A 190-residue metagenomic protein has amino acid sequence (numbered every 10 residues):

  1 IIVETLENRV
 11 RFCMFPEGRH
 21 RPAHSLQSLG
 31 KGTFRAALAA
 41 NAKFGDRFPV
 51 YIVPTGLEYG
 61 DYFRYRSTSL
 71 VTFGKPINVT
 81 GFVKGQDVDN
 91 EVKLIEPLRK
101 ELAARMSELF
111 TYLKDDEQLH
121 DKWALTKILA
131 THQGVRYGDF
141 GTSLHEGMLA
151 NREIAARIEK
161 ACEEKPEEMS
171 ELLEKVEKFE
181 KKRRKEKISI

Functional and structural regions predicted by a protein language model:
I1-N8, S25, A42-I190: Membrane-interfacial terminal anchoring regions of lipid-handling membrane enzymes
I2-F34: Catalytic-site beta-strand/loop segments enriched in glycine and acidic/polar residues
G32-A42: An active-site-proximal "capping" alpha-helix that borders the catalytic cofactor pocket
